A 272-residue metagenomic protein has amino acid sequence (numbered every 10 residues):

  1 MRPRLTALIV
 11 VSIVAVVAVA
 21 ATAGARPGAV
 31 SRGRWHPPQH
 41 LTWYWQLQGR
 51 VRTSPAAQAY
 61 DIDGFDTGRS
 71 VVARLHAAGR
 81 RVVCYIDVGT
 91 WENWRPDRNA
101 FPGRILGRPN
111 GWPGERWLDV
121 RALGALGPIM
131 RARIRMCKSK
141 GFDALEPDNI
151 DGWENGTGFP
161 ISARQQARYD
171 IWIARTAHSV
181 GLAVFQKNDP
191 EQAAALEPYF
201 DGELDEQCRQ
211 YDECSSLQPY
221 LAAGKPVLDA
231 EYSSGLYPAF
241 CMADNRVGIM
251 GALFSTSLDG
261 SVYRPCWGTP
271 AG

Functional and structural regions predicted by a protein language model:
R2-R26: Secretory targeting and sorting signals
R26-G272: Glycan-processing catalytic domains of CAZymes
